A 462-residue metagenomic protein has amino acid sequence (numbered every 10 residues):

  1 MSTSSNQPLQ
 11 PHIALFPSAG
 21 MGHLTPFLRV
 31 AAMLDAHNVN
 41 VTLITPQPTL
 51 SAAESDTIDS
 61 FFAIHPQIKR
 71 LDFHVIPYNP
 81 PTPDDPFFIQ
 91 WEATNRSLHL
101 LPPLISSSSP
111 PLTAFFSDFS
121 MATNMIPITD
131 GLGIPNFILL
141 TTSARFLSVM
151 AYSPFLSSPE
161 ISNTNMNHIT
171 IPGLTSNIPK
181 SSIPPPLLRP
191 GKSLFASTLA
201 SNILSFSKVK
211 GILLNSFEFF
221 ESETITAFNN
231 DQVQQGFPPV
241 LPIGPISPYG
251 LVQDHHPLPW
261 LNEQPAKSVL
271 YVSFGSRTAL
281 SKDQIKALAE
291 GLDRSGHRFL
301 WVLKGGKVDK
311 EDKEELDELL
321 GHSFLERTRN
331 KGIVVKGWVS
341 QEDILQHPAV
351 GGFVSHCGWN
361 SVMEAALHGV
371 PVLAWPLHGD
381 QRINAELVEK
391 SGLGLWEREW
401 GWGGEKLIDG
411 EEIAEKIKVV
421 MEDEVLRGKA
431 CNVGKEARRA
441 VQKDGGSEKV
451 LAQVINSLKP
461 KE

Functional and structural regions predicted by a protein language model:
M1-V269, S273-E462: Glycosyltransferase specificity loop/lid
